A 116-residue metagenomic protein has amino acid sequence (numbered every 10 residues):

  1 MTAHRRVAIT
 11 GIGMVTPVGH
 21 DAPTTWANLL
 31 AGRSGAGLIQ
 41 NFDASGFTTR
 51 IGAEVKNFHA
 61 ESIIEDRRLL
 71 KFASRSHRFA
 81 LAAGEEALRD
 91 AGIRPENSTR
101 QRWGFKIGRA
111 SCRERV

Functional and structural regions predicted by a protein language model:
M1-R113: Conserved "HGTGT" condensation-loop signature of ketosynthase/thiolase-family condensing enzymes that catalyze
